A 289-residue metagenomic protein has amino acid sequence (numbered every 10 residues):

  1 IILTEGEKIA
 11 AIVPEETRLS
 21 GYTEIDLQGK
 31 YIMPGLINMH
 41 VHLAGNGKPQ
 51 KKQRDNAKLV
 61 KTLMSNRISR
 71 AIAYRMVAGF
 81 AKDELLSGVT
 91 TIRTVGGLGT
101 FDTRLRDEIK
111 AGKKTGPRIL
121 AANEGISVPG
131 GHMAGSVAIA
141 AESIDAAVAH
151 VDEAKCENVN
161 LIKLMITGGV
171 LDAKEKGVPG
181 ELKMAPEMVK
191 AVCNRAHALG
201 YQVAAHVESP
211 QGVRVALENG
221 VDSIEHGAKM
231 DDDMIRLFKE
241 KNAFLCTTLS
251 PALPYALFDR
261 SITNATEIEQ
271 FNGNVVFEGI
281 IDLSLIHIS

Functional and structural regions predicted by a protein language model:
I1-M33: Histidine-rich, glycine-flanked metal-binding segment
I2, E7, G29, I37-H40 (+8 more regions): Divalent metal-coordination and catalytic microenvironments
Y31-E108, E187, N219: Metal-associated gating/positioning segment near the N- to mid-region
G45-A73, N123, S127-G135, V170-A185 (+1 more regions): Active-site gating loops and adjacent loop-to-helix segments of metal-dependent hydrolytic enzymes
R75, V89-V148, D152, G168-E240: Active-site loop-helix segments enriched in His/Asp/Glu that coordinate and activate a nucleophilic water at divalent
H150, G279-S284: Short, charged beta->alpha transition segments
V159-L171: Active-site-adjacent substrate/metal-binding segments within catalytic domains of carbohydrate-active enzymes
I286-I288: Conserved small/polar residues in nucleotide/adenosyl-binding loops
